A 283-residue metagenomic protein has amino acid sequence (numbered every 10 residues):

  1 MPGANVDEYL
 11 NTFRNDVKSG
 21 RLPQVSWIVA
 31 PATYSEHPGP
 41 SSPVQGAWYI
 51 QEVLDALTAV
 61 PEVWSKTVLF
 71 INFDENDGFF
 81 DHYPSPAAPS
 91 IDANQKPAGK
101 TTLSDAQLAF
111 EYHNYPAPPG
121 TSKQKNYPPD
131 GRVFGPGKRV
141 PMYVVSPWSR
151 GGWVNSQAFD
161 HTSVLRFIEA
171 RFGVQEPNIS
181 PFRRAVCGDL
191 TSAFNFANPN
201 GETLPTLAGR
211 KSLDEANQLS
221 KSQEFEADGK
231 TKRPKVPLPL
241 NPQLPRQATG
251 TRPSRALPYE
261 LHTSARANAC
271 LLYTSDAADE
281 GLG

Functional and structural regions predicted by a protein language model:
M1-E52, P61-V63: Anion-binding catalytic surfaces of enzymes that hydrolyze or transfer phosphate/sulfate esters
Q24-V29, V68-N72, G78-D81, P141-V144 (+1 more regions): Structural recognition of the beta-strand scaffold that forms the well-ordered cores of secreted hydrolase catalytic
I28-E36, A93-R171: Substrate-binding rim/cap in mid-to-C-terminal beta-strand-loop elements of soluble/periplasmic
S35-S41, G78-H82, G152-V154: Extracytoplasmic/secreted cell-surface and envelope-processing proteins
V53-K96, L103, Q107-P116: Metal-dependent active-site segment of extracytoplasmic phospho-/sulfohydrolases and closely related
S65-K66, G152-N155, G173-A185: Acidic/polar loop patches that form or flank catalytic/metal-binding clefts of enzymes that bind anionic ligands
D160, Q175-L207: Polar, surface-exposed loop/tail segments that function as active-site lids or cofactor/substrate-recognition elements
Y273-A278: Conserved small/polar residues in nucleotide/adenosyl-binding loops
